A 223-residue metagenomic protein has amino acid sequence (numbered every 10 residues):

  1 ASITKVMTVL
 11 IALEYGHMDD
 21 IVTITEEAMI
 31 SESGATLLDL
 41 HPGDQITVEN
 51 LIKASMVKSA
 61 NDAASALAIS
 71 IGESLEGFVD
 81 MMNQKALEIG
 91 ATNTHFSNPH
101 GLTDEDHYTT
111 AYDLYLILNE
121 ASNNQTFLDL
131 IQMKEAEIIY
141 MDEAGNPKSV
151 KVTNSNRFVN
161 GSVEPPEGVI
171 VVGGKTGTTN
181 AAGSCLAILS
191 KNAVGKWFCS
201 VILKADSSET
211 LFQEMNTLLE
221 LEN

Functional and structural regions predicted by a protein language model:
A1-Y112, A121-Q125: Active-site-adjacent loops and short helices of periplasmic peptidoglycan-processing enzymes
E73-N223: Penicillin-recognizing serine hydrolase domain
